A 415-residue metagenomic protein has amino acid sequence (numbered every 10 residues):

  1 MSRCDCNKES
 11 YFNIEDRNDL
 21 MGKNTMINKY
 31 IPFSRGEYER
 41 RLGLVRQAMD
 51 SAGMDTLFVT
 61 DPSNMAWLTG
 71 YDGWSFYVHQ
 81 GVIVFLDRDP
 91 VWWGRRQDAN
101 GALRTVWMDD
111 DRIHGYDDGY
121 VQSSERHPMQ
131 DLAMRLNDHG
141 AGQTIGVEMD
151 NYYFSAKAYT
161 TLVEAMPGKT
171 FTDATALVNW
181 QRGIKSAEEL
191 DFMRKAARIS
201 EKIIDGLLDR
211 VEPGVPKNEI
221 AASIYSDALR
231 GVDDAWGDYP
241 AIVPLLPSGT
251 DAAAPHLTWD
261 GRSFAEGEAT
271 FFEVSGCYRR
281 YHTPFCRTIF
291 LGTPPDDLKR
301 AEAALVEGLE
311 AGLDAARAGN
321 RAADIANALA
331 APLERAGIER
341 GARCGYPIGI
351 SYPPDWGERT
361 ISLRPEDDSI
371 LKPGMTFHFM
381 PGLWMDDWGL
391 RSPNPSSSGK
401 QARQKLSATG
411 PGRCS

Functional and structural regions predicted by a protein language model:
R3-S415: Active-site neighborhoods and metal-handling regions in enzymes and metal-associated proteins
